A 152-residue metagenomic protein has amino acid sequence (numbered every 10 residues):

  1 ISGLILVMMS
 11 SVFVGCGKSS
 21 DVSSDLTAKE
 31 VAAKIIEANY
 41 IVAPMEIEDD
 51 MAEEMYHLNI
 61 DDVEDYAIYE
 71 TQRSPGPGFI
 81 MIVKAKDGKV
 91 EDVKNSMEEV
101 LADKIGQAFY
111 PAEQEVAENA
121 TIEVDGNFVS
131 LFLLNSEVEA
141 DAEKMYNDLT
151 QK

Functional and structural regions predicted by a protein language model:
I1-G3: Bacterial N-terminal signal peptides that target proteins for export
S11-G15: C-terminal motif of bacterial Sec signal peptides marking the signal peptidase cleavage site
G17-S20: Bacterial signal peptide processing site
P44-P75, E118: Short, compositionally biased low-complexity segments enriched in polar/charged residues
Q72, I82, E113-K152: A short, solvent-exposed beta-edge/loop patch
G76-D87: A short acidic-to-branched-hydrophobic micro-motif
V93-L101, E143-T150: Short amphipathic alpha-helices in soluble, non-transmembrane regions that often serve as interface/regulatory elements
M97-I122: An anionic, turn-rich surface loop/hairpin at beta-sheet edges that serves as a generic interaction/coordination patch
